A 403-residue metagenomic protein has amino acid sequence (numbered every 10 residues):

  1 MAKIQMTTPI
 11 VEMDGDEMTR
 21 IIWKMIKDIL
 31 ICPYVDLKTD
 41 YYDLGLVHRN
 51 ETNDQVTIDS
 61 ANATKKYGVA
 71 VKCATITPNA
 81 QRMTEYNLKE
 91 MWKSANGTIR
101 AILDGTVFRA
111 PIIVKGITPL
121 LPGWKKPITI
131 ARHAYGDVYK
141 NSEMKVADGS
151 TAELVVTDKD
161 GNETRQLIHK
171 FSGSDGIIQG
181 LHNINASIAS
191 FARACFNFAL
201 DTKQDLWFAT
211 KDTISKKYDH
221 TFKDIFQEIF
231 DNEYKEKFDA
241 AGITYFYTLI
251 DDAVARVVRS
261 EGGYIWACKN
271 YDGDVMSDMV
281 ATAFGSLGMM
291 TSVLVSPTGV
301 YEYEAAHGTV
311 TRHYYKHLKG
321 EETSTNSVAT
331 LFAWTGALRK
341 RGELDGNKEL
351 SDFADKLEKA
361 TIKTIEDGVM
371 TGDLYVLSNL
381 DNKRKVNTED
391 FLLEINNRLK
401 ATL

Functional and structural regions predicted by a protein language model:
A2-T8, M18-W23, D28-N53, A61-T64: N-terminal alpha-helical transmembrane segments of multi-pass membrane transport and channel/translocase proteins
M6-M25, L154-Y247: Glycine-rich phosphate/diphosphate-binding loop of Rossmann-like nucleotide-binding domains
Y34-Y41, T202-T210, Y234-Y247, G342-A354 (+1 more regions): Flexible, glycine/charged-enriched surface loops at secondary-structure junctions
V47-T164, I177, Y271, V275: N-terminal glycine-rich phosphate/adenylate-binding segment common to multiple enzyme folds
R49-N62, F230, Y234-G263: A structured beta-alpha segment of the ubiquitous adenosine-cofactor-binding alpha/beta core
A134-Y135, K140-A192, A199, N347 (+2 more regions): Glycine-rich phosphate/pyrophosphate-binding loop and the adjoining helix
V257-K356, K363-D367: Glycine-rich phosphate/nucleotide-binding loop
